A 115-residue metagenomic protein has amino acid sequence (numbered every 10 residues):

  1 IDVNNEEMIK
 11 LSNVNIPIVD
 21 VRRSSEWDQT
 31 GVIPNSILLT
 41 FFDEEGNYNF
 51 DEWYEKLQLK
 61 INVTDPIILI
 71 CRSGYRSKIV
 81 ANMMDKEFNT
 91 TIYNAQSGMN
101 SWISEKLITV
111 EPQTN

Functional and structural regions predicted by a protein language model:
I1-N5, K10-V14, S24-P66, Y75-N115: Rhodanese-like catalytic fold shared by cysteine-dependent sulfurtransferases and DSP/PTP-type phosphatases
I18-D20: Structural scaffold elements adjacent to functional motifs in cytosolic proteins
L69-C71: Short, surface-exposed ligand- or partner-binding patches at beta-edge/loop junctions that are enriched in aromatics
